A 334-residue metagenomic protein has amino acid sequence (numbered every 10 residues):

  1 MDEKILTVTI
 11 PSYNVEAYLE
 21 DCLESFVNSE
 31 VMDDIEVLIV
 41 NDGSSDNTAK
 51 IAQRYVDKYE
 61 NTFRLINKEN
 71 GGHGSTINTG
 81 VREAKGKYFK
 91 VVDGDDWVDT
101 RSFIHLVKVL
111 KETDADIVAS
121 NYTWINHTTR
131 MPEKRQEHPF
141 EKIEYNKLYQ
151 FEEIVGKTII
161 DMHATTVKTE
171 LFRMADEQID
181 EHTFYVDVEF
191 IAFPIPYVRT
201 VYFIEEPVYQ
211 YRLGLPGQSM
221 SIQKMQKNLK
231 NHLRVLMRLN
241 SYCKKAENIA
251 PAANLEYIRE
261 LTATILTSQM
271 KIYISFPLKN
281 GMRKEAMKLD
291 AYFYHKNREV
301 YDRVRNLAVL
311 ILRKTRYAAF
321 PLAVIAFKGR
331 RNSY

Functional and structural regions predicted by a protein language model:
K4-T7, E36, E189: Cell-envelope/extracellular polymer assembly enzymes that use nucleotide-activated donors
V15-N28: Short, well-formed alpha-helical segments that are part of the catalytic scaffolds of diverse glycosyltransferases
S25, N41-K50, G71-G72: A conserved acidic beta->alpha catalytic loop
D34-G43, R64-E69, G94: Short beta-strand/loop segment that forms part of the nucleotide-sugar
K68-A84: Glycine-rich, basic loop-to-helix element that forms the pyrophosphate-binding segment of sugar-nucleotide handling
H73-I77, G94-Y202, Y209-Q226: Donor-binding/catalytic cores of nucleotide-activated saccharide and glycerol-phosphate transferases/polymerases
F89: Short aromatic/hydrophobic "clamp" motif used to bind/position activated sugar donors
A115, I274-Y334: Membrane-interface aromatic/basic loop that binds lipid-linked glycans or pyrophosphate carriers, typified by
